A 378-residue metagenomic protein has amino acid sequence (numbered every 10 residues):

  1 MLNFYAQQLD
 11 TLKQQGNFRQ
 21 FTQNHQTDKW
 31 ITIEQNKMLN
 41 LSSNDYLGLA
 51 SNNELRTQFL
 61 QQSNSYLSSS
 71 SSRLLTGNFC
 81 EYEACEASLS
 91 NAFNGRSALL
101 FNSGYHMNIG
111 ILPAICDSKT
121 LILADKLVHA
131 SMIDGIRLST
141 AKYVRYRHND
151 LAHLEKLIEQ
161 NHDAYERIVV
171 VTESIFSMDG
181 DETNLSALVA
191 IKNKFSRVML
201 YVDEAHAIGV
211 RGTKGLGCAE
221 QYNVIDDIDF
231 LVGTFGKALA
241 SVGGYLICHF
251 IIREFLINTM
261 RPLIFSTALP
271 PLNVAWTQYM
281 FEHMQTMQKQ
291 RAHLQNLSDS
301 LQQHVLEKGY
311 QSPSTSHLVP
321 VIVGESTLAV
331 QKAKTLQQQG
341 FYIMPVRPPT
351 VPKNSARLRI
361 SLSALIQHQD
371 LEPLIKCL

Functional and structural regions predicted by a protein language model:
F4-Q7, T11-L67, V198: N-terminal "arm"/small-domain region of PLP-dependent enzymes with the aminotransferase-like
N53, T57-Q61, S65, A87 (+3 more regions): PLP-dependent enzyme catalytic core of the Aspartate aminotransferase-like
T57-S103, S298: Conserved N-terminal alpha-helix of the aminotransferase class I/II PLP-enzyme fold
I111-A130, L151: Conserved PLP-anchoring active-site segment centered on the Schiff-base-forming lysine
V144, H148-V202: Active-site phosphate-binding strand-loop segment of PLP-dependent enzymes
E220-F255: Active-site PLP attachment segment
A268-M287, H293, L297, L306: Structural motif of enzymes handling amino- and sulfur-group chemistry
A292-D299, L306-G340, L362-A364: Conserved PLP-binding catalytic core of the aspartate aminotransferase-like
